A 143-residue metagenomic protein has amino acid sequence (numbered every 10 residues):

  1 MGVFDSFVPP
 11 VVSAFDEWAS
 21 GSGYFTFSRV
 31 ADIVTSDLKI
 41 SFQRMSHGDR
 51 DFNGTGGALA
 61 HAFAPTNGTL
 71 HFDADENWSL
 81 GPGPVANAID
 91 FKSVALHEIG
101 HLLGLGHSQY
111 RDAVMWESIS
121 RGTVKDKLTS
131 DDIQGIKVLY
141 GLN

Functional and structural regions predicted by a protein language model:
M1-N143: Zinc-dependent metalloendopeptidases
